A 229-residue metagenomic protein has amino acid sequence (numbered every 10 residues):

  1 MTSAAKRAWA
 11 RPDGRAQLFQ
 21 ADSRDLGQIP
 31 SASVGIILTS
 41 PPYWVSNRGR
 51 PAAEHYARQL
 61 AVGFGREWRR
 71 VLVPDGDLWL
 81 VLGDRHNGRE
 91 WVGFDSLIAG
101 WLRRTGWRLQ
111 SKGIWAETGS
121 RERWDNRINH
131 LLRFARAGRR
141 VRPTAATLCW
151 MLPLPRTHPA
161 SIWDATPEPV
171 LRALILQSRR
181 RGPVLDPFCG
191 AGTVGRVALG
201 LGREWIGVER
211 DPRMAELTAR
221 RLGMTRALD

Functional and structural regions predicted by a protein language model:
M1-L217: Core catalytic lobe of class I
R213-D229: Cysteine-dependent PTP/DSP-like catalytic domain, specifically the C-terminal lobe
